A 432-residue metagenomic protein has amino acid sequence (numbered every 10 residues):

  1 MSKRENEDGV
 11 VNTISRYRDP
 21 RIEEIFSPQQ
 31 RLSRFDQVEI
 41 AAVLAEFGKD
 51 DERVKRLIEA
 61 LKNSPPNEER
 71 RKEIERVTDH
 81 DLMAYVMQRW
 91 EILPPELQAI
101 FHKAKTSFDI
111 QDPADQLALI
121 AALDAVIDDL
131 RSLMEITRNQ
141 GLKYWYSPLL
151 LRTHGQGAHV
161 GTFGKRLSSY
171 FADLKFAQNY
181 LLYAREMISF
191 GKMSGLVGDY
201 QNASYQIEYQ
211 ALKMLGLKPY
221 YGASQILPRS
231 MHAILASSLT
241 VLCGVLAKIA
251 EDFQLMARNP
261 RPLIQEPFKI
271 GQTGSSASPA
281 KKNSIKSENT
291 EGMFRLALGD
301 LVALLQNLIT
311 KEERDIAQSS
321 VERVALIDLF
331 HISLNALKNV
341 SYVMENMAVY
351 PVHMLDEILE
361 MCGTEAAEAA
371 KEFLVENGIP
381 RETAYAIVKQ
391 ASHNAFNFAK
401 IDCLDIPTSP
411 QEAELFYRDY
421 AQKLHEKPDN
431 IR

Functional and structural regions predicted by a protein language model:
S2-S194, D199-Y200, Y205-Y209, G274-S275 (+4 more regions): A helix-coil-helix interface module used to build multimeric assemblies and to scaffold catalytic/cofactor sites
V43-L44, A370-V375, K389: Amphipathic alpha-helical segments within well-ordered protein domains
I120-R131, R138, S168-F171, K175 (+6 more regions): Short amphipathic alpha-helical segments with heptad-repeat character
L142-G164, L263-A277, K281, E312-V321 (+1 more regions): Glycine-rich cofactor-pocket loops
A177, Q225-D315: Glycine-rich anion/phosphate-binding loop at the beta-strand->alpha-helix junction
K218-L239, I316, A367-A370, I401-L404: Amphipathic, heptad-repeat alpha-helical segments used for oligomerization and assembly
I249, P380-S392: A basic, amphipathic helix-loop patch mediating RNA/tRNA/ribosome contacts
N289, L296-N377: Long, amphipathic alpha-helical stalk/connector segments used for oligomerization, subunit docking, or mechanical
